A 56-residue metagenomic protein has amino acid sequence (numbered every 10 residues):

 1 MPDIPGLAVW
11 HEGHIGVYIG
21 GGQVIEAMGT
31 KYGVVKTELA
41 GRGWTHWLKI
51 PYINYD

Functional and structural regions predicted by a protein language model:
M1-A40, N54: ...with weaker cross-activation on analogous glycine-rich loops/strands in unrelated enzymes
T45-D56: Low-complexity, Gly/Ser/Thr/Pro-rich intrinsically disordered linker/tail segments
